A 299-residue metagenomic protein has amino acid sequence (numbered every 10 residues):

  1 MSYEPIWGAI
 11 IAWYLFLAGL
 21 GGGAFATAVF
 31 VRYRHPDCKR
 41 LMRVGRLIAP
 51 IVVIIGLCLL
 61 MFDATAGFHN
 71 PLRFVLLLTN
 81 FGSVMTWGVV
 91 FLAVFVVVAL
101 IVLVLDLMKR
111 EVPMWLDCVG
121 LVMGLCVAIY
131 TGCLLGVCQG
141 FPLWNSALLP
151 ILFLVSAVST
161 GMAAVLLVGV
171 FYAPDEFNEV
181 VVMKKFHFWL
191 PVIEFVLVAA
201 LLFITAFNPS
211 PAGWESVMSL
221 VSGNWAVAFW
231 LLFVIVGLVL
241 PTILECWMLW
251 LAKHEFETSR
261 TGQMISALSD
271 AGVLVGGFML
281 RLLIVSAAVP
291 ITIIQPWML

Functional and structural regions predicted by a protein language model:
M1-R34, L282, A287: N-terminal signal-anchor module of multipass membrane proteins
G8, L15-L17, H35-D37, R43 (+4 more regions): Long, contiguous internal "core" modules enriched in hydrophobic/ aromatic residues
A18-F91, F95-V98: Membrane helical hairpin/interfacial module
P50-C58, P191-L201, I284: Selective recognition of specific alpha-helical transmembrane segments in multi-pass small-molecule
L280-L299: Juxtamembrane boundary at the C-terminal end of a transmembrane helix
